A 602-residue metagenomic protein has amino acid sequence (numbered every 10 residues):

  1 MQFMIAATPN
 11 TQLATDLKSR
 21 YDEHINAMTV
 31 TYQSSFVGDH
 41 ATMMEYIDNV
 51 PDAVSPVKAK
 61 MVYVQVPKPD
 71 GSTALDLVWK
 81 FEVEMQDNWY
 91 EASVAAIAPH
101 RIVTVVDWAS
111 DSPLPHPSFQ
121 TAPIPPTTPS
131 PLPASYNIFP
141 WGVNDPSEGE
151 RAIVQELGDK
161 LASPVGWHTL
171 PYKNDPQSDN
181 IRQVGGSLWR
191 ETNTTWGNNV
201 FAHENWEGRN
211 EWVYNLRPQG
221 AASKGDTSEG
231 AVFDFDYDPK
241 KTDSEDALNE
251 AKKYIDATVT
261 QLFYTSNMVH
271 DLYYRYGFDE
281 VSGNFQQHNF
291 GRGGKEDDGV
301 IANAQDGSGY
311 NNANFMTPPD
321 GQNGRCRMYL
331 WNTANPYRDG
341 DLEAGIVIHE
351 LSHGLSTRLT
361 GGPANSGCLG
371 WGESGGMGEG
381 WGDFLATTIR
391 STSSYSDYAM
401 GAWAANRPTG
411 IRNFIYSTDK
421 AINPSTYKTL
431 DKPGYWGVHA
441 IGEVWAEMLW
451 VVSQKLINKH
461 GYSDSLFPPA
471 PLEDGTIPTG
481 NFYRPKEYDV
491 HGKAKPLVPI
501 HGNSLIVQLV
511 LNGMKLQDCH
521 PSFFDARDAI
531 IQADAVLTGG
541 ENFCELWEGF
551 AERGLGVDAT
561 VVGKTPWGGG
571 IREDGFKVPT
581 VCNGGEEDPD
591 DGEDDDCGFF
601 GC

Functional and structural regions predicted by a protein language model:
M1, Y90-D107: A short, surface-exposed beta-strand/turn
M1-S72, D76: Short, non-transmembrane alpha-helical segments in secretory-pathway proteins
F3-T11, E84, L272-D279, G354-R358 (+6 more regions): Structured segments of extracytoplasmic/periplasmic soluble domains in secreted or envelope-associated proteins
T15-S19, V281-Q286, Y398-G401, S465 (+3 more regions): Short coil/turn segments at secondary-structure boundaries
D52-S72, K80-M85, R101-W445, V451 (+3 more regions): Extracellular zinc-dependent metalloprotease catalytic-domain scaffold
L77-W79, Y90: Envelope-exposed proteins and targeting segments
D383-R527, E541, E548: Replace "(M1/M4/M9/M12/WLM)" with "(e.g., M1/M4/M8/M9/M12/M26/WLM)" and add "not limited to" to clarify scope
S522-C602: Beta/coil-rich, acidic/histidine-enriched accessory regions frequently appended to metallopeptidases
